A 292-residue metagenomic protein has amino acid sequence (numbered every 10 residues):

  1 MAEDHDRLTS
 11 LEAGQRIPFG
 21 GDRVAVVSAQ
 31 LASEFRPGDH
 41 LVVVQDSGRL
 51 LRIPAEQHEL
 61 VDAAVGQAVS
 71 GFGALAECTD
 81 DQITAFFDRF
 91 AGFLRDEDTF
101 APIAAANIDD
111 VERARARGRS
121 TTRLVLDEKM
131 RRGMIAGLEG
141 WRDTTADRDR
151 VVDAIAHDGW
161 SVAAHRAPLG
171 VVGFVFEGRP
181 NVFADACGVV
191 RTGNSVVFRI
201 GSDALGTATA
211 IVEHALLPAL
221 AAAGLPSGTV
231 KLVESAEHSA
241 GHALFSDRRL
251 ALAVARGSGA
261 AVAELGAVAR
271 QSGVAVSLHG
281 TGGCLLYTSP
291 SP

Functional and structural regions predicted by a protein language model:
M1, P102-R115, V262-T281: Glycine/threonine-rich helix-loop capping motifs at alpha-helix boundaries
M1-W160: N-terminal Rossmann-like NAD(P)+-binding subdomain of aldehyde/semialdehyde dehydrogenases
A136, G140-P218, A223, A251 (+3 more regions): Conserved small-residue-rich beta-alpha loop and adjacent elements that most often cradle the phosphate/pyrophosphate
S161, K231-R248: A structured beta-alpha segment of the ubiquitous adenosine-cofactor-binding alpha/beta core
G188-V189, L244, V268: Hydrophobic/aromatic ligand-binding patch that stacks against planar heteroaromatic rings of cofactors or nucleotides
F198, K231-E234, V254-G257, V276-G280: General beta-strand structural signal in soluble alpha/beta enzymes
G224-K231: A glycine-rich helix N-cap at a beta->alpha junction
Y287-P292: Conserved small/polar residues in nucleotide/adenosyl-binding loops
